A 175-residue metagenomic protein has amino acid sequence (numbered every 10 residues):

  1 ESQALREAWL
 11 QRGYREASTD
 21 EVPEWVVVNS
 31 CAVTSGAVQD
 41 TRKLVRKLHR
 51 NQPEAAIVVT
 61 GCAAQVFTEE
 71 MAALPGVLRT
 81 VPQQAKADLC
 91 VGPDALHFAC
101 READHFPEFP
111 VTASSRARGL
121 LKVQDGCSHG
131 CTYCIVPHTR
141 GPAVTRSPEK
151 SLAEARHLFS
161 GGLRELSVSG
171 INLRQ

Functional and structural regions predicted by a protein language model:
E1-Q175: Proteins enriched for Cys/Gly/acidic motifs involved in redox and nucleic-acid/cofactor modification
